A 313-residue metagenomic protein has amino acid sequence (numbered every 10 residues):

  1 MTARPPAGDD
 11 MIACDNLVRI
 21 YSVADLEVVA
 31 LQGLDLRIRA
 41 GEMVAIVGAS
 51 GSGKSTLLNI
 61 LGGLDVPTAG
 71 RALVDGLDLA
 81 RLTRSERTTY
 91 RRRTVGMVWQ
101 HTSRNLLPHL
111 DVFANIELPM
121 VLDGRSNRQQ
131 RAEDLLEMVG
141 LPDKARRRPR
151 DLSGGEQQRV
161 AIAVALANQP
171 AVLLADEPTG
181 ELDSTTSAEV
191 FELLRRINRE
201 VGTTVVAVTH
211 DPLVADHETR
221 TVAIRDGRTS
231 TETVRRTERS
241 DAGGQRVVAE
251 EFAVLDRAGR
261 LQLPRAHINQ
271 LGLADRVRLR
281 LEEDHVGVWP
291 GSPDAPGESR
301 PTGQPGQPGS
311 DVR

Functional and structural regions predicted by a protein language model:
D25-V28, L79-V95, L122: ABC ATPase NBD coupling module
G62: Helix-to-loop junction immediately C-terminal to a conserved catalytic motif
G70-D78: Conserved ABC transporter NBD signature motif
L77-D78, N127-K144: Conserved ABC ATPase "signature" region
R92, R147-R150, N168: Conserved signature/switch motifs of ABC ATPase nucleotide-binding domains
P108-E117: Short coil-to-helix segment of the ABC ATPase nucleotide-binding domain corresponding to the Q-loop/switch region
L173-D176: Catalytic Walker B motif of ABC-type/P-loop ATPase nucleotide-binding domains
S184-T186: Helix N-cap at the start of a conserved alpha-helix in ABC-type nucleotide-binding domains
